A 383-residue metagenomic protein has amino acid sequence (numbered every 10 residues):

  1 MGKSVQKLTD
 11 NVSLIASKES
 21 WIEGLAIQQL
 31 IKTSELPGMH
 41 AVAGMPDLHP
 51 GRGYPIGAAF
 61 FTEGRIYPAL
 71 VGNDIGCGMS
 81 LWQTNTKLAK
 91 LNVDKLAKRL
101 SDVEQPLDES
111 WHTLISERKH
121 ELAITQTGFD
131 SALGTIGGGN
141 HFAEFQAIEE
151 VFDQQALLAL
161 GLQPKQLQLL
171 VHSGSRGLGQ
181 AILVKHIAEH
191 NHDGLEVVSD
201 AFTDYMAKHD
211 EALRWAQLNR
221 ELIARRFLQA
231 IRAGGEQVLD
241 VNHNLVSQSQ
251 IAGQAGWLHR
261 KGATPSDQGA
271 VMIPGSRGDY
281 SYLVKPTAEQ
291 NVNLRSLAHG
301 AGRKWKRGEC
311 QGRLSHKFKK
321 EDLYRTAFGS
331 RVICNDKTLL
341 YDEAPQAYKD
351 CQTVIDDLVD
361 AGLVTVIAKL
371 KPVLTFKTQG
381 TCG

Functional and structural regions predicted by a protein language model:
G2-Q29, P37-A43, P50-I56, F60 (+4 more regions): Domain-length cofactor-binding catalytic modules of enzymes
S34: Glycine-rich loop/turn
L81: N-terminal glycine-rich flavin-associated loop
H112: Acidic, glycine-rich loop-and-strand cores that form catalytic or ligand-binding grooves in diverse globular domains
